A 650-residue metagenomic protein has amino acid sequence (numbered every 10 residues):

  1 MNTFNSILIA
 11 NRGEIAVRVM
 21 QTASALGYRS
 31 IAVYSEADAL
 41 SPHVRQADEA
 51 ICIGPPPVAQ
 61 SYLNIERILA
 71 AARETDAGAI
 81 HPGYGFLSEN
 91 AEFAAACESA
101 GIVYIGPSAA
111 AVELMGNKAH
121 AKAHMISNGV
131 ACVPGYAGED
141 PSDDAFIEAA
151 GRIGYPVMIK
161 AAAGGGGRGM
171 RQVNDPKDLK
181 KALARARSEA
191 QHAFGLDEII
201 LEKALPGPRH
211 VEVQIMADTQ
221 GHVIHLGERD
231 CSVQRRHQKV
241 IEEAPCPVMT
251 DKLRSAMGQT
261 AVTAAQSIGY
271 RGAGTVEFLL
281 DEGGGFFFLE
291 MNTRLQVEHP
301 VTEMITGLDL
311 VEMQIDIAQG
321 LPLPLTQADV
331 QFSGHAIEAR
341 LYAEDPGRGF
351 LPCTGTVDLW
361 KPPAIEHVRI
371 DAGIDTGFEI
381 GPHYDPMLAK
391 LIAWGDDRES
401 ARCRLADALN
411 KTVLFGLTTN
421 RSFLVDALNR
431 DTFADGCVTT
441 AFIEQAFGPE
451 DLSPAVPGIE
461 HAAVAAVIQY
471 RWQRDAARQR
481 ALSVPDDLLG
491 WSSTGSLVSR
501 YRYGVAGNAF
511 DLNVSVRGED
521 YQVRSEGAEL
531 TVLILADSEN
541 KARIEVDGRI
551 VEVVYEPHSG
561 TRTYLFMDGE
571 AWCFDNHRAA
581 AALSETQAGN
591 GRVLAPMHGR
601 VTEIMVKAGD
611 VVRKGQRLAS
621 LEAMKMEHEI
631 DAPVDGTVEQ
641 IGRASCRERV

Functional and structural regions predicted by a protein language model:
M1-V276, L280-H299: N-terminal beta-alpha lobe that positions the nucleotide/phosphoryl donor in ATP/NTP-coupled carboxylate activation
D175, A217-H222, D281-G284, A364 (+3 more regions): Short acidic-glycine loop/turn motifs at beta-strand connectors
K203, V516, A536, E603 (+1 more regions): A residue-level detector for short acidic-glycine micro-motifs
A261, P300-E529, R647: Catalytic cores of soluble metabolic enzymes centered on carboxylation/carboxyl-transfer
R517-K541, E545-E552: Conserved nucleotide-binding/hydrolysis modules and their immediate coupling elements across P-loop/ASCE NTPase motors
I550, P557-A595: Catalytic P-loop NTP-binding/switch module of NTPases
L583-R649: Structured functional modules or segments
